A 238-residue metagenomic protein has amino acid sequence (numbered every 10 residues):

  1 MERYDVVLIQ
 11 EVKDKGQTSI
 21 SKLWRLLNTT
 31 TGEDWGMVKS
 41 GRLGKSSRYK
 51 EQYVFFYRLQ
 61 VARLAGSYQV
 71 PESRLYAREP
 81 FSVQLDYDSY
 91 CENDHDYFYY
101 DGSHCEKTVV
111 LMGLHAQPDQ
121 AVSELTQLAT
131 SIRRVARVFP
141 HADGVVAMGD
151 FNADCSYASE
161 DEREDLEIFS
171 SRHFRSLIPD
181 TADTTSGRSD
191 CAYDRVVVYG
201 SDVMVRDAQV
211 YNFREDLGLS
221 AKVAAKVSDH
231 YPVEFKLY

Functional and structural regions predicted by a protein language model:
M1-Y238: Divalent cation-coordinating acidic motifs and surrounding scaffolds that mediate Ca2+/Mg2+/Mn2+/Zn2+-dependent binding
